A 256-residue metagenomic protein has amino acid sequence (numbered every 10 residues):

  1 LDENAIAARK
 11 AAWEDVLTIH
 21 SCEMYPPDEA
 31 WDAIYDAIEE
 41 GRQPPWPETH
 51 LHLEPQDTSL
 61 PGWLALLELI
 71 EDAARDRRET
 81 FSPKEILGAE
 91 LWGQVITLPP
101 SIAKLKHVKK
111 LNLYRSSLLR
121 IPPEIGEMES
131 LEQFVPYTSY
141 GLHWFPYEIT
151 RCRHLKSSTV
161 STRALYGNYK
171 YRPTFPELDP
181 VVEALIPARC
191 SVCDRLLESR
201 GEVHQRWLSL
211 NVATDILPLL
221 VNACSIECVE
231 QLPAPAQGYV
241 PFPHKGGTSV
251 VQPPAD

Functional and structural regions predicted by a protein language model:
L1-K104, Y140, H154-D256: The feature captures the LRR N-terminal capping module
L91, Y114-R115, E124, Y137-T138 (+2 more regions): Per-repeat beta-strand-to-loop junction in leucine-rich repeat
L98-P100, I121-E124, F145-Y147, Y169-Y171: The feature encodes a structural signal of leucine-rich repeats
K104-H107, E127-L131, S139, E148-L155: Leucine-rich repeat
L119, G141-L142: Extracellular beta-strand scaffolds
G126, Y137, F145-I149, R172-P173 (+1 more regions): Short amphipathic alpha-helical patches
